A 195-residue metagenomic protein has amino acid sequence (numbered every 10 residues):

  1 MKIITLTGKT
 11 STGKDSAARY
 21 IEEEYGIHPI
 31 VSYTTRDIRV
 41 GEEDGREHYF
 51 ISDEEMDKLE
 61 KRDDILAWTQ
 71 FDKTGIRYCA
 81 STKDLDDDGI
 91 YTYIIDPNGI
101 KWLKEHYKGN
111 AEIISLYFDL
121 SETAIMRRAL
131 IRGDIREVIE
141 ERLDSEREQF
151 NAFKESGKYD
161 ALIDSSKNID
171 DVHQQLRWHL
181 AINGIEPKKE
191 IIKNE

Functional and structural regions predicted by a protein language model:
M1-I3, G89: Pre-Walker A (Motif I) flank of P-loop NTPase domains
L6: Hydrophobic anchor at the beta1->P-loop junction of P-loop NTPases
K9: P-loop (Walker A) phosphate-binding loop of NTP-binding proteins
K14-D15: Walker A/P-loop
E23-V31: Post-Walker A helix-loop "phosphate-sensing" segment adjacent to the P-loop in P-loop NTPases
T34-Y91, I95-G99: ATP-dependent small-molecule kinase phosphotransfer cores that center on conserved nucleotide phosphate-binding segments
T92-P97, G109-L130: Conserved phosphate-donor/acceptor-positioning beta-strand/loop module used by diverse small-molecule
D134-H179, K188-E195: Small-molecule kinase domains that catalyze NTP-dependent phosphoryl transfer to phosphate-bearing small molecules
